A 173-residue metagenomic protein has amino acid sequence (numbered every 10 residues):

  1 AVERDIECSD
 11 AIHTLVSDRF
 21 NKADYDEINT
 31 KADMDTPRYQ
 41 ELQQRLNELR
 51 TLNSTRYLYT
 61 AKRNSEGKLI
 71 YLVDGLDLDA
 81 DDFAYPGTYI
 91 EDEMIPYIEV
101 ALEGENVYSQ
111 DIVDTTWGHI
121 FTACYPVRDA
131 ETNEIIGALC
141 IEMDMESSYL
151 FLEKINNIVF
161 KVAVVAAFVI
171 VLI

Functional and structural regions predicted by a protein language model:
A1-E41: Extracellular/periplasmic ligand-binding regions of membrane signal-transduction receptors
N47-L69, V162: Short N-terminal helix-loop-first-beta-strand/juxtamembrane motif that initiates sensory/input modules
Y71-V73, G137: A structural microfeature
G75-V113: Extracytoplasmic/periplasmic sensor domains and loops in membrane signaling proteins
V107, W117-P126: A short beta-strand signature within small-molecule sensing/ligand-binding domains used in signal transduction
W117, R128-A130, C140-N157: Helix-start (N-cap) segments at beta->loop->alpha junctions that couple sensory/regulatory domains to adjoining helices
L150-I173: Cytoplasm-proximal transmembrane signaling helix
